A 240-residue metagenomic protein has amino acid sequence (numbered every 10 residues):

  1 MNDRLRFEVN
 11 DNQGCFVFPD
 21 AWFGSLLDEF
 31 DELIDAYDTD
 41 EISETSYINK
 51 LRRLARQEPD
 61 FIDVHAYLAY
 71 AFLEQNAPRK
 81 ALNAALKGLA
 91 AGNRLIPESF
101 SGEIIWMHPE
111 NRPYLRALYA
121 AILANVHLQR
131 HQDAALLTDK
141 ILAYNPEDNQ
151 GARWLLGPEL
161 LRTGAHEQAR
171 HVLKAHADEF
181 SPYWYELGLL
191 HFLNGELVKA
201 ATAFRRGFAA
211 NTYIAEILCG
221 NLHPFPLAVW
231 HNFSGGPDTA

Functional and structural regions predicted by a protein language model:
N12, L190-A240: Long, ordered, amphipathic alpha-helical scaffolds
F18, R53-Q57, L89-E110, L142-Y144: Flexible helix-coil transition and linker loops at the boundaries of alpha-helical arrays
F23-Q57, Y119-H127: Alpha-helical segment of the N-proximal tetratricopeptide repeat
T39-E41, Q75, L128, T163 (+1 more regions): Structural motif corresponding to the intra-repeat A-B loop/turn of tetratricopeptide repeats
T45-R53, A81-G88, H131-D139, A165-A177 (+2 more regions): Alpha-helical repeat scaffolds
E58-V64, L95, H131, E147-N149 (+2 more regions): Residue-level recognition of tetratricopeptide repeat
V64, E98, A117, G151-A152 (+2 more regions): TPR alpha-solenoid repeat register
